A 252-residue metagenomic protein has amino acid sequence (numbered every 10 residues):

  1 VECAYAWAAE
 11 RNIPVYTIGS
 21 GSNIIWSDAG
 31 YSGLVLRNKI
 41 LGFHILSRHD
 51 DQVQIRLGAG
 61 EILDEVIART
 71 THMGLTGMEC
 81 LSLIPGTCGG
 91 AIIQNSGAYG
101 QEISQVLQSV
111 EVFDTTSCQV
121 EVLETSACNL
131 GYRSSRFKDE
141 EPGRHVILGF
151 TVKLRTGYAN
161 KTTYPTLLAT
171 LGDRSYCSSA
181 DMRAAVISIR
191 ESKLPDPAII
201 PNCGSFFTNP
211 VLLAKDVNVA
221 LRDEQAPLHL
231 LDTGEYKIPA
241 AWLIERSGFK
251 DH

Functional and structural regions predicted by a protein language model:
V1-Q108, D114-T116: Anion-binding (especially nucleotide phosphate/pyrophosphate-binding) glycine-rich loop and adjoining beta-alpha core
S20, I24, V120-H252: Phosphate/pyrophosphate- and phosphate-bearing ligand-binding catalytic cores of soluble enzymes
